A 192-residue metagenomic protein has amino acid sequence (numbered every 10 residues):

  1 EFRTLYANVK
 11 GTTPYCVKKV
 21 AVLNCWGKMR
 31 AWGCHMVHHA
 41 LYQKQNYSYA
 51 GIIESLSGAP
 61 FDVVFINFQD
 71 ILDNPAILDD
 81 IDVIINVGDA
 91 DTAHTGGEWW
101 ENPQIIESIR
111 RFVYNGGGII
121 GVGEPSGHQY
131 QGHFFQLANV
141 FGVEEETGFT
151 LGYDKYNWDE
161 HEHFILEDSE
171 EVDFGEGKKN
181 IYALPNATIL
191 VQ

Functional and structural regions predicted by a protein language model:
E1-G51, F149-D159, L166-G177, L190-Q192: Hydrophobic targeting/anchoring helices
T4-N8, Q69-P75, Q104-E107: Alpha-helical scaffolding within the catalytic cores of extracellular/periplasmic polymer-degrading hydrolases
Y15-V20, W26, W32-C34, G58-A59 (+5 more regions): A glycine-centered loop/beta-turn motif at secondary-structure junctions
M29-W32, L72-D73, A93-H94, G127-H133: Short catalytic/ligand-binding loop motif for oxyanion handling, primarily in non-cytosolic enzymes, centered on
H35-Q45, N86-N102: The substrate-binding groove and active-site-proximal loops of carbohydrate-active enzymes, especially glycoside
L56-P75: A short, well-structured beta->alpha microelement
I77-I84: Short acidic/histidine-rich motifs immediately flanking catalytic phosphotransfer sites in two-component signaling
G96-G175: A glycine-rich, often tryptophan-bearing local segment used as a flexible ligand/cofactor-contacting loop or short
